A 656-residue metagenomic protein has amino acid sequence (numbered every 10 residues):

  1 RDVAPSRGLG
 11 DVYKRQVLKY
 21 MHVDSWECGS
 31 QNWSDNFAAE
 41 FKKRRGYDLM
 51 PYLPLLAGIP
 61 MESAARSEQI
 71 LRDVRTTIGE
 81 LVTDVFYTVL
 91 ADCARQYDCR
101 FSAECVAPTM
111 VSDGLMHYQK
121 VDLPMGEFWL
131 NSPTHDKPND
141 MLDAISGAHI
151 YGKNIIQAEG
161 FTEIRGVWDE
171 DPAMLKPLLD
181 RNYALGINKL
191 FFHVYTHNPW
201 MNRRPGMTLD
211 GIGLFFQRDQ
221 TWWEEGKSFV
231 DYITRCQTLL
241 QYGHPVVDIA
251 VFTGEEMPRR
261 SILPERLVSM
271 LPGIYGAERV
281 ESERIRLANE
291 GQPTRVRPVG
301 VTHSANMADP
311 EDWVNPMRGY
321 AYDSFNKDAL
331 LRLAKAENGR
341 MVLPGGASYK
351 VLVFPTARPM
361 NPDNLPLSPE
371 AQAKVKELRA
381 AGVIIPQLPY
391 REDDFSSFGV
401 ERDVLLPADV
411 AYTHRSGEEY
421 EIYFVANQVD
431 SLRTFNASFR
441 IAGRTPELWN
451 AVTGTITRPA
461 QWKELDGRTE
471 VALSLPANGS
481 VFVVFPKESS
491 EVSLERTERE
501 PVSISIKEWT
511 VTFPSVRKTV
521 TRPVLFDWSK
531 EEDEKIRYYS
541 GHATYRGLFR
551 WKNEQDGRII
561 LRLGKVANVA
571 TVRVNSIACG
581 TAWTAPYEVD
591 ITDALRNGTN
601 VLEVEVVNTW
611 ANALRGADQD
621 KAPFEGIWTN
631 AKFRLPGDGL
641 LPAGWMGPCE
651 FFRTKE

Functional and structural regions predicted by a protein language model:
D2-L9, Y13: Single conserved hydrophobic/aromatic residue that forms the stacking wall/gate of nucleotide- or nucleobase-binding
K14-Y20, S25-P124, W129-H542, R550-E554 (+1 more regions): Carbohydrate-binding surfaces of carbohydrate-active enzymes
S438, F549-N575, A582-W583, L602-V606: Aromatic-lined ligand-binding clefts that engage carbohydrates, nucleic acids, or primary amines
A451-G454, N575-C579: Change "in extracellular beta-sheet-rich domains … of secreted and cell-surface proteins" to "in beta-sheet-rich domains
L465-R468, W583-E588: Short, solvent-exposed loop/turn segments in extracellular or other extracytoplasmic domains
E470-L473, E588-D593: Exposed aromatic-hydrophobic patches
S480-V481, I559, N597-D618: Short, well-structured beta-strand segments enriched in hydrophobic/aromatic residues within extracellular or lumenal
E488-K507, N608-F652: Glycine/proline-rich low-complexity spacer/linker segments in large multi-domain proteins
